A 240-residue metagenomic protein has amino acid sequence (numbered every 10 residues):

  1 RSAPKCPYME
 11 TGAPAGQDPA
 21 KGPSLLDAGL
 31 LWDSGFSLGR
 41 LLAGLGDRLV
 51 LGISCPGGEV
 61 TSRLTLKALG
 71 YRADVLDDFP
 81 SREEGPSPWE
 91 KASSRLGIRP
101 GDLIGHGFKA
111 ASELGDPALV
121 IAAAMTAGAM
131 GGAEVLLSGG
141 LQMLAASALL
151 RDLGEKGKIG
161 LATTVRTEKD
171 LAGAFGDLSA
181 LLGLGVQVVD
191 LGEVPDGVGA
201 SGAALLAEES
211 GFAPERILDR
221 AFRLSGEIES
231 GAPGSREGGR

Functional and structural regions predicted by a protein language model:
R1-G52, P56-R240: N-terminal loops that bind phosphate or other acidic moieties and the adjacent beta-alpha structural core
